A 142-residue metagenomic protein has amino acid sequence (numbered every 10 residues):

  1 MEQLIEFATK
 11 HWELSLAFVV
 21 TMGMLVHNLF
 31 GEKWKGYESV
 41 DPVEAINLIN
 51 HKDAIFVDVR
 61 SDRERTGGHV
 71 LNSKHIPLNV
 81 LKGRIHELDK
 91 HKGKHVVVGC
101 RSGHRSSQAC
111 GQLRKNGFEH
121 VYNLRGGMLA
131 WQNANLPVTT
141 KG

Functional and structural regions predicted by a protein language model:
M1-E44, L48-A54, D62-H95, R105-G142: Rhodanese-like catalytic fold shared by cysteine-dependent sulfurtransferases and DSP/PTP-type phosphatases
V57: Conserved beta/loop motifs at nucleotide-recognition and modification sites
C100: Short cysteine clusters
